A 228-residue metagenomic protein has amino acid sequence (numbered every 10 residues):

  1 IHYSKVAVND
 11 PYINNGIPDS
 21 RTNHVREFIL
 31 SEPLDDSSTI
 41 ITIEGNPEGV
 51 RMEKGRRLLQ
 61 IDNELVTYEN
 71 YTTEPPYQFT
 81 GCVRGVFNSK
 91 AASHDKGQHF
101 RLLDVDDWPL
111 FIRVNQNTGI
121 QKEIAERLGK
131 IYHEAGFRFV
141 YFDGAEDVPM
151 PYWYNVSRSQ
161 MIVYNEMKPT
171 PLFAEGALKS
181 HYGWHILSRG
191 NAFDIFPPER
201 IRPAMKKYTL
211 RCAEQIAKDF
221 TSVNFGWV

Functional and structural regions predicted by a protein language model:
I1-S4, V140-F142, L172-G176: Hydrophobic faces of well-ordered beta-strands that scaffold small-molecule active sites in alpha/beta enzyme cores
A7-R84, N88-A91: Autoprocessing Asn-cyclization modules and mimics
V8-N23, L103-E126, A135, Y164-V228: Glycan-recognition surfaces
D10-P11, P149-Y152, S157, G183-W184: Extracytoplasmic/secreted cell-surface and envelope-processing proteins
M52, R56-Q60, R101-D106, F139: Noncatalytic regulatory segments and standalone regulatory/sensor domains
E64, A92-L103: Surface-exposed interaction regions enriched in Ser/Thr/Asp/Glu that occur as long low-complexity tracts or repetitive
A125-P151: Active-site groove signature of glycoside hydrolases
M150-L172: Short acidic, glycine/proline-enriched helix-loop-strand junctions
